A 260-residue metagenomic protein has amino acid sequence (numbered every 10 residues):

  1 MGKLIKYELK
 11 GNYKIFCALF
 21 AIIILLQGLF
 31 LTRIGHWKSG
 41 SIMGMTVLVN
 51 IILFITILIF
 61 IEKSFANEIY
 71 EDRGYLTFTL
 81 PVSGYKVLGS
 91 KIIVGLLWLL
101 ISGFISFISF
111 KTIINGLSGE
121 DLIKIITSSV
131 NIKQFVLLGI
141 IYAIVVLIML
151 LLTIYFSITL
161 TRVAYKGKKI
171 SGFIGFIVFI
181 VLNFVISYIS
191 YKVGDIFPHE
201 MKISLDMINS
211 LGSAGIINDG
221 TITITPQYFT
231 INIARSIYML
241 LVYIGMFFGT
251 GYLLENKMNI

Functional and structural regions predicted by a protein language model:
M1-R73, G84-I260: Hydrophobic alpha-helical transmembrane segments of membrane proteins
